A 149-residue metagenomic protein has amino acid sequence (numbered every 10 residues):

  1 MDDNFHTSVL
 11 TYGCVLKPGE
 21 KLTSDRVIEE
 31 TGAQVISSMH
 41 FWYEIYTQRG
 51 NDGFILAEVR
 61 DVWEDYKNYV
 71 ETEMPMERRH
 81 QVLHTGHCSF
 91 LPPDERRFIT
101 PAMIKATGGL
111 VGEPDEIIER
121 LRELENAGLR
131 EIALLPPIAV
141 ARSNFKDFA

Functional and structural regions predicted by a protein language model:
M1-E123: An alpha-helical appendage that flanks or caps ligand/catalytic pockets
V15, A139-V140: Glycine-/small-residue-rich active-site loops that bind phosphorylated ligands and cofactors
A127-G128: Structural motif
P136: Short secondary-structure boundary segments
A141-A149: C-terminal helical cap(s) of enzyme catalytic domains, especially alpha/beta-barrels
